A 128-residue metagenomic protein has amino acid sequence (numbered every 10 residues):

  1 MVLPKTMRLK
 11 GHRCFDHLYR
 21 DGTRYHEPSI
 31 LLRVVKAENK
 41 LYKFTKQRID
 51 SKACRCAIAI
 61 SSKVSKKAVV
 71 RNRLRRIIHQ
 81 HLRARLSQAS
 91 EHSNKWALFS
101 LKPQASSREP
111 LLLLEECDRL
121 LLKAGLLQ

Functional and structural regions predicted by a protein language model:
M1-Q128: Positively charged, solvent-exposed patches that mediate nucleic-acid binding
